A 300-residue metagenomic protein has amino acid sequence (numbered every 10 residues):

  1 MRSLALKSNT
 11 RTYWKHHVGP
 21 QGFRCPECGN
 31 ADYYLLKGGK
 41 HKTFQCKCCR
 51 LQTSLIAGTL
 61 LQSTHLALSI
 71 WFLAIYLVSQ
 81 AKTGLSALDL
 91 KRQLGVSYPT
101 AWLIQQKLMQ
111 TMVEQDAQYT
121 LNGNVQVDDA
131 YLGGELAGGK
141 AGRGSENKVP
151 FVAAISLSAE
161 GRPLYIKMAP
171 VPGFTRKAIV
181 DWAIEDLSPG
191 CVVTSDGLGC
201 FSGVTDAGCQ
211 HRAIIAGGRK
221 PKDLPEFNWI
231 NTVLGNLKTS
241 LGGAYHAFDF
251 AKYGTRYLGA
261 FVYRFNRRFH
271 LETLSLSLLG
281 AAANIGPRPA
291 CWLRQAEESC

Functional and structural regions predicted by a protein language model:
M1-C300: Residue-level recognition of single "structural anchor" positions that define or cap local secondary structure
